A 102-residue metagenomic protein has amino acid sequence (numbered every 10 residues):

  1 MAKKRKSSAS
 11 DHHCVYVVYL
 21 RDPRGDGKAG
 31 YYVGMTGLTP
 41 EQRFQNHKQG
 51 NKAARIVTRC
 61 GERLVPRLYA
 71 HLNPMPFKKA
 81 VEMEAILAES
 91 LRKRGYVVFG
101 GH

Functional and structural regions predicted by a protein language model:
M1-Q45, K78-I86: GIY-YIG nuclease catalytic motif and its immediate N-terminal context
G37-V81: Conserved short loop/helix modules at catalytic or binding sites in compact beta-alpha or helix-hairpin-helix contexts
Q49-T58, I86-F99: Short arginine-rich
